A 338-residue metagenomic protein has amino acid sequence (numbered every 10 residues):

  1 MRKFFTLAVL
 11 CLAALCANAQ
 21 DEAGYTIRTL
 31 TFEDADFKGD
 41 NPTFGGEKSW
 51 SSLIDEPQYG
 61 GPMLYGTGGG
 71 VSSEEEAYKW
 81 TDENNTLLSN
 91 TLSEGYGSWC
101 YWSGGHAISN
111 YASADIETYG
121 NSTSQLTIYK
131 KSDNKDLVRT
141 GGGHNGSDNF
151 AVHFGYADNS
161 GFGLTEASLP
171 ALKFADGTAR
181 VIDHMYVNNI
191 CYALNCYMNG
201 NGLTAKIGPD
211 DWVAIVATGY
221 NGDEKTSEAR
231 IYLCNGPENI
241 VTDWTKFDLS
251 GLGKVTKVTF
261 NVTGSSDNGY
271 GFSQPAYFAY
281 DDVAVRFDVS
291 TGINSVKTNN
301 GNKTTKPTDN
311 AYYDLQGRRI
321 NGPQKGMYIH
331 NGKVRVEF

Functional and structural regions predicted by a protein language model:
R2-K3, M327-F338: C-terminal tail/sorting-segment detector
F5-V9: Sec-dependent signal peptide hydrophobic core
L10-N18: Hydrophobic h-region of N-terminal signal peptides that target proteins for export in Gram-negative bacteria
E22, L30-D34, P209-S290: Terminal, low-complexity interaction segments
E22-E166, G177: N-terminal targeting leaders for non-cytosolic proteins
G177-H184, K254-V255: Extended extracellular/luminal ectodomain segments enriched in beta-structured repeat modules
C196-I215: Short coil-to-beta strand junction motifs in C2/discoidin
D288-Q316: Residue-level detector of functionally pivotal "anchor" positions at catalytic/ligand-binding pockets or at interdomain
